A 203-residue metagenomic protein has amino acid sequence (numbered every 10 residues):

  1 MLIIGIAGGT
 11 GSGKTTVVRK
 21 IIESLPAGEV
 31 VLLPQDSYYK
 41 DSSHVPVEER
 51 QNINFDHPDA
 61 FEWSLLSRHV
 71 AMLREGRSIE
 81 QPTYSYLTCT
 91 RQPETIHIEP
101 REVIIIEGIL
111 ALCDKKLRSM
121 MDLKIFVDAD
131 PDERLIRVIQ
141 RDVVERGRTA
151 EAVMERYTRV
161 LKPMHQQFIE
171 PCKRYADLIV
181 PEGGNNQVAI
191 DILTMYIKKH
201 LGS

Functional and structural regions predicted by a protein language model:
T10: The conserved Walker
K14: Conserved lysine of the Walker
V17: Hydrophobic positions on the alpha1 helix immediately C-terminal to the Walker A/P-loop
E23-V31: Post-Walker A helix-loop "phosphate-sensing" segment adjacent to the P-loop in P-loop NTPases
V31, K40, H44-T88: Conserved nucleotide-sensing/catalytic segment adjacent to the nucleotide-binding pocket in NTP-handling enzymes
Q92-R146: ATP-dependent NMP and nucleoside kinases share a basic, alpha-helical "lid"
E99-P100, Q140, K162-S203: NTP-dependent small-molecule kinase module
